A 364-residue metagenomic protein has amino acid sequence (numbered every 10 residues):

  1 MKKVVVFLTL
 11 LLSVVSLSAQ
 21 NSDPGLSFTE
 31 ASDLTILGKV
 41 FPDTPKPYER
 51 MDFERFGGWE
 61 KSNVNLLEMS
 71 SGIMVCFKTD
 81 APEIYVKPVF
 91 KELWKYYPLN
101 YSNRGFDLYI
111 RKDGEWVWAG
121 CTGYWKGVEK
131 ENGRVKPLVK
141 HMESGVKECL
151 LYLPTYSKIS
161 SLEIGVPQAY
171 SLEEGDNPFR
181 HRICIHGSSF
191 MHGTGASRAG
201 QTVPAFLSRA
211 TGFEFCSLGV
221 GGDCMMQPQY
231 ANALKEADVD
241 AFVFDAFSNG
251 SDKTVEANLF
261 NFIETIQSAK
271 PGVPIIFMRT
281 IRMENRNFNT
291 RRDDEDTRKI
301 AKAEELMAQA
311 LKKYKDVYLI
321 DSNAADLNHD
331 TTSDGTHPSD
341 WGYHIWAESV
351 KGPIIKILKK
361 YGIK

Functional and structural regions predicted by a protein language model:
M1-S22: Bacterial Sec-dependent N-terminal signal peptides
S16-R182, K351, K356-K364: N-terminal secretory targeting modules
K95-L99, G193-Q201, T297-A301: Glycine- and acidic-residue-enriched helix-capping/strand-helix junction motifs
R180-P204: Catalytic nucleophile-elbow at a beta strand-turn-alpha helix junction centered on a G-D-S/GDSL motif, marking
P204-S217, Q309: Short helix-loop-beta junction
L207, C224-F260, T265, T280-N287: Oxyanion-hole/transition-state-stabilizing segment in secreted/luminal serine hydrolases and related acyltransferases
K270-I275: A short helix->loop->beta-strand "cap" motif at the edges of active sites that frequently abuts
M283-D321, K364: Substrate-gating cap/lid alpha-helix
